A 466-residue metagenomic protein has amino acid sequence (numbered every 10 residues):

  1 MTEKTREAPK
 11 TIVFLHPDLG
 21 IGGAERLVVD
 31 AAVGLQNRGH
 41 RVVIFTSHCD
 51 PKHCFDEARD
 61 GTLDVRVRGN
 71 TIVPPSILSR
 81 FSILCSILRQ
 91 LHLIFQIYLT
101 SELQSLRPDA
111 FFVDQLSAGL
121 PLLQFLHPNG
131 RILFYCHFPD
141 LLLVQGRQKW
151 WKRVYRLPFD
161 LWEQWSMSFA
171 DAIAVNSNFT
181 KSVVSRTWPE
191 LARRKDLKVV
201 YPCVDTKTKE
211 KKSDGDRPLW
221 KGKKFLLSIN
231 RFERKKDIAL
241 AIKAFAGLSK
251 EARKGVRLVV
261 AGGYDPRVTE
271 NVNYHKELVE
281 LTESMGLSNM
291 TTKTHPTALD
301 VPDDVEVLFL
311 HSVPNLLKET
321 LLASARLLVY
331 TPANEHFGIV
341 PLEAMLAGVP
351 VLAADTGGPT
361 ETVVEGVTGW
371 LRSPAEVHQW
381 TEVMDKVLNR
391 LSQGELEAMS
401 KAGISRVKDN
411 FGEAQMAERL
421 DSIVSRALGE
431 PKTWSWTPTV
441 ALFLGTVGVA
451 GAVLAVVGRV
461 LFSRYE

Functional and structural regions predicted by a protein language model:
T2-E7, H16-I21, G34-S86: N-terminal strand-loop element at the rim of the active site of nucleotide-sugar-dependent glycosyltransferases
V13, G215-K236, I242-A246, L258-G262: Conserved donor-binding/catalytic core segment of Leloir-type glycosyltransferases
A110-F112, F125-G146, K152, L197-K198: Active-site proximal beta-strand in glycosyltransferases
D140, W151-I173: Membrane-proximal helix-turn-helix segments that form the acceptor-binding/catalytic region of lipid-linked
G262, P266, N271-E319: Nucleotide-activated donor-binding/catalytic signature segment of Leloir-type glycosyltransferases, i.e., the conserved
A333: Aromatic "clamp/platform" in nucleotide-sugar-dependent glycosyltransferases that forms part of the donor/acceptor
D355, T360-A398: Change "using UDP/GDP/dTDP sugars" to "using nucleotide sugars
E395-N410, S422: A short, well-ordered alpha-helix in the C-terminal region of glycosyltransferases
